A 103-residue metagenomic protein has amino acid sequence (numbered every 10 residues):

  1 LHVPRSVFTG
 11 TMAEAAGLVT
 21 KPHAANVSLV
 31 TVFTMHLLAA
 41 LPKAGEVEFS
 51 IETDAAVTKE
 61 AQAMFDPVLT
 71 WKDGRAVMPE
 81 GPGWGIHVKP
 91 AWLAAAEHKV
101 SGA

Functional and structural regions predicted by a protein language model:
L1-P82, H87: Shared catalytic-loop signature of beta/alpha-barrel
P82-A103: Extended hydrophobic packing segments that form well-structured cores
